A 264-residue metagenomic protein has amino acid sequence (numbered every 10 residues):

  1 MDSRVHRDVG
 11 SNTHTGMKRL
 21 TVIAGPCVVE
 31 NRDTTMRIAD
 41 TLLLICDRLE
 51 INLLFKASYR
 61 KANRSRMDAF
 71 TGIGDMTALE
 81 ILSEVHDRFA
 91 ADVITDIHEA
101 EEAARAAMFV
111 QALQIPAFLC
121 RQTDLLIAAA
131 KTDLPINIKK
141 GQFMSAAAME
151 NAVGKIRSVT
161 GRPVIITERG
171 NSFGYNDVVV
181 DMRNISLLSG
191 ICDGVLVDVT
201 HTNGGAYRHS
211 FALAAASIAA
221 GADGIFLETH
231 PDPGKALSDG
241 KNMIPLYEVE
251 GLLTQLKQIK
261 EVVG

Functional and structural regions predicted by a protein language model:
D8-I81: Conserved N-terminal beta1-alpha1 strand-loop-helix module at the mouth
K18-L20, L49-L53, F89-V93, F109-Q111 (+4 more regions): Short, well-ordered coil/turn segments that N-cap beta-strands
T35-A39, A103, A107-I115, T123-T132 (+2 more regions): A short alpha/beta connector and helix-capping loop motif
L42, F70-V93, A129, D133 (+2 more regions): Alpha-helix-loop-beta-strand connector modules within alpha/beta enzyme cores
I51-S58, V93-I97, V197, G224-T229: Short beta-strand segments at enzyme active-site cores
M67-M76, Q114-L119, N176-M182, T200-A220 (+1 more regions): Active-site-adjacent loop and "lid" segments of alpha/beta metabolic enzymes
G74, A91-E99, Q111-D124, P135-A146 (+1 more regions): Catalytic beta/alpha-barrel core
D133, N137-P231: Catalytic alpha/beta core domains of metabolic enzymes, predominantly
